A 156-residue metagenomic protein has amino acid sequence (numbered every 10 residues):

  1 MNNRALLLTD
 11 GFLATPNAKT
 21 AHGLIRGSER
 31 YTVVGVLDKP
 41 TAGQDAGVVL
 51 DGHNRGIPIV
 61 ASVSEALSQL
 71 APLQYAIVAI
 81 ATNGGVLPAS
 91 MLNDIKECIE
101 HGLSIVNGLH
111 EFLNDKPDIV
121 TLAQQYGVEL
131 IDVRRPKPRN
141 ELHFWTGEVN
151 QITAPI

Functional and structural regions predicted by a protein language model:
M1-T32: N-terminal phosphate-binding or glycine-rich loops at protein starts, especially the Walker A/P-loop of NTPases
T15-P16, T41-G47, F112-D115: Short, charged/polar "capping" segments at the starts of alpha-helices and the immediately preceding loops
V33, K39-P58: N-terminal beta-loop-helix "entrance" segment that forms/cooperates in small-molecule cofactor or anionic ligand
L50-Q69, V86-L92: Glycine-rich, highly charged phosphate/nucleotide-binding loops
P72-A89: Rossmann-like NAD(P)-binding element
V86, L109-I131: Rossmann-fold NAD(P)-binding glycine/threonine-rich loop
E97-N114: ADP-ribose/adenylate-binding Rossmann-like module
N140-I156: Walker A (P-loop) phosphate-binding motif
